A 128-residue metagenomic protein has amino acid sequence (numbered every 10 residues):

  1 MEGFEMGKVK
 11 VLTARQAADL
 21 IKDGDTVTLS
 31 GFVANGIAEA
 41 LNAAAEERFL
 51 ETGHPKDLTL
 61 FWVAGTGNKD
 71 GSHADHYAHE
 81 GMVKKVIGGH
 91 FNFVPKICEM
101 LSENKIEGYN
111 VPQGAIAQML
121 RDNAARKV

Functional and structural regions predicted by a protein language model:
E2-V128: Conserved alpha/beta enzyme-core scaffold
